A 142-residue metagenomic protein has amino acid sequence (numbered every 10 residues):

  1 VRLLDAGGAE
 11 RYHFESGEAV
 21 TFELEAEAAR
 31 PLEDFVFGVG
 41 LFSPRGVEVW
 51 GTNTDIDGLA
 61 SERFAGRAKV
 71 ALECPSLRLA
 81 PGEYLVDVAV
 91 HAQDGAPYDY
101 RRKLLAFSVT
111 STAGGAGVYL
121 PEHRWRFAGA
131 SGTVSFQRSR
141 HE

Functional and structural regions predicted by a protein language model:
V1-E142: Localized sequence-composition bias
